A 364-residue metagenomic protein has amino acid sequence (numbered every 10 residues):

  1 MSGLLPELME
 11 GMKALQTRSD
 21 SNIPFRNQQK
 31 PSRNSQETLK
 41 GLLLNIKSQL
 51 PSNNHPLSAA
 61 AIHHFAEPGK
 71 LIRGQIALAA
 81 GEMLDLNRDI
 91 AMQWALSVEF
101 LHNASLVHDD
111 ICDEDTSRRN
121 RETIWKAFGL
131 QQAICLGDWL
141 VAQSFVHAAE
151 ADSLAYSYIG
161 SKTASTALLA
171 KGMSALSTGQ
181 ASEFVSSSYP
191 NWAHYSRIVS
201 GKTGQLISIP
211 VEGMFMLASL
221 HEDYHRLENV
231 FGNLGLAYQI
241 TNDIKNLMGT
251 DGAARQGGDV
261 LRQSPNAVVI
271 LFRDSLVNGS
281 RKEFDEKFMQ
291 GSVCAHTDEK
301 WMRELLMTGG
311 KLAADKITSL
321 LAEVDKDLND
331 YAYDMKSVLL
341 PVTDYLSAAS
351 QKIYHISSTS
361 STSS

Functional and structural regions predicted by a protein language model:
S2-S48: N-terminal amphipathic/basic leader segments beginning at the initiator methionine
L5, E67-A80, Q205, N266-V268 (+1 more regions): Catalytic cores of Mg2+-dependent Asp-rich isoprenoid enzymes
L8-G11, L15, L39-L42, I46 (+4 more regions): Amphipathic alpha-helices that form helix-helix packing interfaces
Q28-L39, G69, R73, G137 (+7 more regions): Generic structural signal for well-ordered, non-membrane alpha-helical segments in soluble metabolic enzymes
Q36, K40, D109, T166-A170 (+2 more regions): Hydrophobic core segments within long, regular secondary-structure runs in both alpha- and beta-rich folds
K47, P51-R281: Mg2+-dependent prenyl diphosphate-binding active-site environment of isoprenoid biosynthetic enzymes
E283-L328: Mobile late-domain/C-terminal helix-loop "cap" segments that border catalytic sites or the cytosolic face
